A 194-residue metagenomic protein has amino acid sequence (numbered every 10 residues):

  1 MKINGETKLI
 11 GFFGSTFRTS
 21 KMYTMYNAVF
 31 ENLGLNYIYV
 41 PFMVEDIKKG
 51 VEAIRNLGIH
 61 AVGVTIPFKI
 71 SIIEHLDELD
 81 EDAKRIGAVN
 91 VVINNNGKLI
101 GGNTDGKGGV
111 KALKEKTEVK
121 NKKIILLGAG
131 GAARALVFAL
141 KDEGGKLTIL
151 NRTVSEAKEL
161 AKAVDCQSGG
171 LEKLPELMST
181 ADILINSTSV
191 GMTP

Functional and structural regions predicted by a protein language model:
K2-T117: Phosphate/diphosphate ligand-binding glycine-rich loop within oxidoreductases
G14, G101-G106, L113, T117-G144 (+1 more regions): Glycine-rich adenosine-cofactor-binding loop
I72, A135-L136, T193-P194: Glycine/Thr-rich phosphate-binding loops of Rossmann-like dinucleotide-binding domains
E143-V164: NAD(P)-binding Rossmann-fold cofactor-contacting core
K162-P194: Rossmann-like adenosine-cofactor binding region
